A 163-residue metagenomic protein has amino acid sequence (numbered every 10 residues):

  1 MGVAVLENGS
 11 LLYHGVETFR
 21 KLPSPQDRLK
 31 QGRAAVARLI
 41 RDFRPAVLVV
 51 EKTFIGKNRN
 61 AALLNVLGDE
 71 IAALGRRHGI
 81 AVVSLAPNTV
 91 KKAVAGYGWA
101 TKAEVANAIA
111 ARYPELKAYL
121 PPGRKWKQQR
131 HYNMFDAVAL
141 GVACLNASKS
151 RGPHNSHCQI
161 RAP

Functional and structural regions predicted by a protein language model:
M1-P163: Phosphate- and other anionic-substrate recognition elements at nucleic-acid/protein interfaces
